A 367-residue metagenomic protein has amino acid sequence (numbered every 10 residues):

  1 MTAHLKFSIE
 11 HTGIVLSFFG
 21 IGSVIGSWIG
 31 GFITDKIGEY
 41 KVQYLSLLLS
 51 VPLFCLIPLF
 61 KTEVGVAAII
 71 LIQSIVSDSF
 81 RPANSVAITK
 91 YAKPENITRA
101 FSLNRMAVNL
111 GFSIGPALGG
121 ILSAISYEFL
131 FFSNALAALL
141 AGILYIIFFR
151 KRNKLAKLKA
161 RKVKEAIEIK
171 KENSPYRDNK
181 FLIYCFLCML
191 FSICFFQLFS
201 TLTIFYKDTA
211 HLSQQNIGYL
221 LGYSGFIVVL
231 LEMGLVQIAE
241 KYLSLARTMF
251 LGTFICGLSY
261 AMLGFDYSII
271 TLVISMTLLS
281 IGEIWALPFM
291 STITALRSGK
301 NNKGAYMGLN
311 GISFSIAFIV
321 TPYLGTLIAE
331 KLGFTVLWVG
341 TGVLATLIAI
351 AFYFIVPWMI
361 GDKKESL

Functional and structural regions predicted by a protein language model:
M1-E10, S200-N216: Short amphipathic helix-loop junctions that connect adjacent transmembrane helices in Major Facilitator Superfamily/SLC
G20-V24, W28, F112-S113, G225-M233 (+1 more regions): Residue-level signature of mid-helix packing/kink "hotspots" within the transmembrane helices of 12-pass Major
G26-G38, L231-S244: Helix-to-loop junctions at the C-terminal end of transmembrane segments in multipass secondary transporters
K41-C55, R247-A261: Structural signature of the two symmetry-related core transmembrane helices
P58-I70, G264-S275: Helix-loop junctions at membrane interfaces in 12-TM secondary transporters
L71-L110: Cytoplasmic helix-loop-helix junction between adjacent transmembrane helices in 12-TM secondary transporters
L130-I147, W338-F354: Symmetry-related core transmembrane helices of the 12-TM Major Facilitator Superfamily/SLC fold
R152-C185: Juxtamembrane intracellular "pre-TM" segments in multi-pass secondary transporters
